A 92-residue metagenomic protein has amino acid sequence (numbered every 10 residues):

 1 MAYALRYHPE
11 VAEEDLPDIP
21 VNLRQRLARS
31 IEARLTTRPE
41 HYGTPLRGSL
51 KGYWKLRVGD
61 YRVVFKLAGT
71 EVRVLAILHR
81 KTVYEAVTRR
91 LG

Functional and structural regions predicted by a protein language model:
M1-R29: Arg/Lys-rich, positively charged N-terminal/basic patches that mediate binding to nucleic acids
A2-R6, Q25, V58, K66-G92: Enriched for short, Lys/Arg-rich terminal
E10, K51, T82: Residue-level recognition of oxygen-bearing side chains
P20-R24, E40, I77: Alpha-helix boundary/capping and short turn/kink residues
L27, L35, L46, L75-L78: Generic leucine side-chain signal with a strong bias for well-ordered alpha-helical environments
E32-R57, E85: A short, surface-exposed loop/turn module that caps and links secondary-structure elements
